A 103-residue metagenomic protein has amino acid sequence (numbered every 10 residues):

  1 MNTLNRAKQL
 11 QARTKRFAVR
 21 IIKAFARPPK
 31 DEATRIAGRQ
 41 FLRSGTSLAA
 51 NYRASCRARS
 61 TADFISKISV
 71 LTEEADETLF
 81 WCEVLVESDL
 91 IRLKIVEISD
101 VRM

Functional and structural regions predicted by a protein language model:
M1-M103: Amphipathic alpha-helical assembly/interaction segments
